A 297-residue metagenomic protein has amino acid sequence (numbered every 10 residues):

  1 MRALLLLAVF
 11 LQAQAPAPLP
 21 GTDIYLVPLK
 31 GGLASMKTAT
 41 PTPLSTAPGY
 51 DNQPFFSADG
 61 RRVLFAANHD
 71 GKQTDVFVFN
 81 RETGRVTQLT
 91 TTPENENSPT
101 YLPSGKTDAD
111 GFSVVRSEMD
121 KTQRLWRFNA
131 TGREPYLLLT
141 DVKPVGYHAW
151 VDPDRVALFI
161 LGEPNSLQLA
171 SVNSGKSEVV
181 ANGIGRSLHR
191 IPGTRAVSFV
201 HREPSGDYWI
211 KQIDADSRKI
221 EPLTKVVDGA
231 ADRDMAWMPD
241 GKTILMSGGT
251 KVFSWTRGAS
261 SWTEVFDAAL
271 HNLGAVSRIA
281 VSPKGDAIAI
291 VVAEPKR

Functional and structural regions predicted by a protein language model:
R2-L11: Sec-dependent N-terminal signal peptides
A13-R297: Sequence signature of WD/YWTD-type beta-propeller architectures
